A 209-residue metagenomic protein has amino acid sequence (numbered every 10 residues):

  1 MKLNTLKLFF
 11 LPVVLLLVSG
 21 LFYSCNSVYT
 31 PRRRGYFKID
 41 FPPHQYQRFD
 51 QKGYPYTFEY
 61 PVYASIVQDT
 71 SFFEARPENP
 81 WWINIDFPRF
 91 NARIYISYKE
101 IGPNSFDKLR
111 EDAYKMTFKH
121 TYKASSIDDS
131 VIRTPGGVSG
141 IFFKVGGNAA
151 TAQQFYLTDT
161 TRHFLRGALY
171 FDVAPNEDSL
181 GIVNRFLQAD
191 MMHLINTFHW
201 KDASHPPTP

Functional and structural regions predicted by a protein language model:
K2-L11: Bacterial N-terminal signal peptides that target proteins for export
V13-L17: Core hydrophobic alpha-helical transmembrane segments of single-pass membrane proteins
L21-S24: C-terminal motif of bacterial Sec signal peptides marking the signal peptidase cleavage site
Y29-R32, S125-P209: Short, well-structured beta-strand
R33-Y54: Post-signal peptide N-terminal segment of mature Sec-exported envelope proteins
G53-E111: Secretory pathway targeting signatures of secreted, lumenal, and periplasmic proteins
Q68, T117-T121, F198-D202: Sec/Tat-exported extracytoplasmic proteins
R110-I127: A contiguous binding-surface segment within folded domains or other stable secondary-structure elements
